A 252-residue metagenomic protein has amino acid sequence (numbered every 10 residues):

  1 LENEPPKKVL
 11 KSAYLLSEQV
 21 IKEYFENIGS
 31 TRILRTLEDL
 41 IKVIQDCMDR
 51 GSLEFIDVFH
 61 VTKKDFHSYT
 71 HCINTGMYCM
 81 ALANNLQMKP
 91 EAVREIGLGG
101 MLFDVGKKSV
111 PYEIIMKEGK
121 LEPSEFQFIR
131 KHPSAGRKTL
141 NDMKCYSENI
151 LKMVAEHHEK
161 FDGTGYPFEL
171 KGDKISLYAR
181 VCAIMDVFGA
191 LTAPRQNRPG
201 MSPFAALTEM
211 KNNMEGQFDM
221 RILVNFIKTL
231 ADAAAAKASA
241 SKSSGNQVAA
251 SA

Functional and structural regions predicted by a protein language model:
L1-E4: His/Asp/Glu-rich acidic catalytic environments and adjacent acidic regulatory segments
V9-A252: Histidine- and acidic-residue-rich, metal-dependent catalytic cores
